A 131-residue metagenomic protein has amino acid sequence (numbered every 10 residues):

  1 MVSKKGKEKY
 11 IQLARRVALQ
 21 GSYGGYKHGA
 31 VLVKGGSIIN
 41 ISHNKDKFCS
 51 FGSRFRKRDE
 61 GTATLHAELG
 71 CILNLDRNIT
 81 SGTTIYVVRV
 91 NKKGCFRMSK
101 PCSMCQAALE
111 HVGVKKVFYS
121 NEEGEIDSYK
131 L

Functional and structural regions predicted by a protein language model:
M1-V2, Q12-R15, G35-S37, S128-L131: Extended, non-core accessory segments
V2-Y26: Short, basic/aromatic recognition patches
K4, N40-L131: Zn2+-dependent cytidine deaminase-like catalytic core
Q20-G24, L32, R77: Short secondary-structure boundary/capping segments within folded domains
Y26-A30, T62-L65: Short, mixed-charge, low-aromatic patches
K27-I41: Short beta-strand scaffold segments in enzyme catalytic cores
